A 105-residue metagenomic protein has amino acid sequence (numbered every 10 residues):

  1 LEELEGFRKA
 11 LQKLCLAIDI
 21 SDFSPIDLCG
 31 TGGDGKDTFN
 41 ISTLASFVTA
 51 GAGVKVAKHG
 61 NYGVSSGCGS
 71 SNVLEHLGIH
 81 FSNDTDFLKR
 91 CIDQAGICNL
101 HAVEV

Functional and structural regions predicted by a protein language model:
L1-K36: Acidic, glycine/proline-rich low-complexity segments that act as flexible tails and inter-domain linkers
L1-L4, R8, T38, S42 (+3 more regions): Generic structural signal for well-ordered, non-membrane alpha-helical segments in soluble metabolic enzymes
A10-K13, I41-G53, N72-S82: A glycine- and small-aliphatic-rich helix-loop capping segment at beta-alpha/alpha-beta transitions that lines
L16, S24, C29, Y62 (+2 more regions): Flexible, active-site-adjacent loop/turn segments at secondary-structure boundaries
A17-F23, T38, T49, S65-G67 (+2 more regions): Solvent-exposed alpha-helices and their adjacent loops that cap or buttress functional pockets in soluble metabolic
P25-A50, V54-G67: Glycine/serine-rich anion-binding loops at beta->alpha junctions that coordinate negatively charged ligand groups
E75-V105: Phosphate/pyrophosphate-binding betaalpha-module
